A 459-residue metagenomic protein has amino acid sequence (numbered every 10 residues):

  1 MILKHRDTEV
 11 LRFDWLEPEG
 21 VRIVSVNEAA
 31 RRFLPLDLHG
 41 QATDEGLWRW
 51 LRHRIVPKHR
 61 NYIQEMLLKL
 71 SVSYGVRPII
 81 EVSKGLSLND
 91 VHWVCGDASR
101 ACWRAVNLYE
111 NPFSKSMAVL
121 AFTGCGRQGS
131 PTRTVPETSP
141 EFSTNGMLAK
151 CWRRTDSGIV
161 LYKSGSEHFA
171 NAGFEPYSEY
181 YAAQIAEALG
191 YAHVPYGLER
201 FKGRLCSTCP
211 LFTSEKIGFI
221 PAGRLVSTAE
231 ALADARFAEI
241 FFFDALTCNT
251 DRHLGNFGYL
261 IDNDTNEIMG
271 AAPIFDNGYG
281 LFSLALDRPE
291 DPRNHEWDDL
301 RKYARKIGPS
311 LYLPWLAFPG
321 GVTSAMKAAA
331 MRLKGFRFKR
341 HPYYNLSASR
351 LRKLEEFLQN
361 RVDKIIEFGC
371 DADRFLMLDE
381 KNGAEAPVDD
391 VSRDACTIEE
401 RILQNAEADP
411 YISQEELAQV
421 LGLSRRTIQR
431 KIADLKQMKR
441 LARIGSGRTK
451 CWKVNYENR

Functional and structural regions predicted by a protein language model:
M1-F242, L246-N249, L254, Y259-V391: Phosphate/dinucleotide-binding and metal-coordinating scaffold of catalytic cores in nucleotide-dependent enzymes
S283, W315-M326, L333-P342, M377-R459: C-terminal regulatory or interaction extensions
